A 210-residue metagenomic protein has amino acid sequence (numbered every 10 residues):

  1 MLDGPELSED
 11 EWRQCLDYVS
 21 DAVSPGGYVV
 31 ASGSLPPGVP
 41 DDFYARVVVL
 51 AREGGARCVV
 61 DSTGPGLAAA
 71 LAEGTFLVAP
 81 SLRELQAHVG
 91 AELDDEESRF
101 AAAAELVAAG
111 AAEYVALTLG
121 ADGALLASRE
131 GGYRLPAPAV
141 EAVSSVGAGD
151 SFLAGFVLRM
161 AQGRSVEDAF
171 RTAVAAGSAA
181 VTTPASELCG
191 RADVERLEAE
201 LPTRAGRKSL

Functional and structural regions predicted by a protein language model:
M1, V30, A79, R134 (+1 more regions): Conserved beta-strand segments that form the floor/walls of ligand-binding pockets within enzyme and binding domains
M1-E6, A91-D94, V140: Short glycine-enriched, charge-decorated loop/helix-capping segments at active-site entrances that position
M1-Y28: Conserved phosphate-binding/catalytic loop of the ribokinase/pfkB sugar-kinase fold
L2-G4, S32-S34, D61-T63, P80-L82 (+3 more regions): Fold-independent oxyanion-binding glycine-rich loops and adjacent beta-strand/coil segments at enzyme active sites
Q14, G27-R99: Conserved beta-alpha-beta core of the PfkB/ribokinase-like small-molecule kinase fold
D21-A22, A70-L71, A108: Structural alpha-helical scaffold elements that stabilize or flank donor/cofactor-binding regions in carbohydrate
V49-E53, A68, E96-L210: Conserved phosphate-binding/catalytic region of the ribokinase-like
